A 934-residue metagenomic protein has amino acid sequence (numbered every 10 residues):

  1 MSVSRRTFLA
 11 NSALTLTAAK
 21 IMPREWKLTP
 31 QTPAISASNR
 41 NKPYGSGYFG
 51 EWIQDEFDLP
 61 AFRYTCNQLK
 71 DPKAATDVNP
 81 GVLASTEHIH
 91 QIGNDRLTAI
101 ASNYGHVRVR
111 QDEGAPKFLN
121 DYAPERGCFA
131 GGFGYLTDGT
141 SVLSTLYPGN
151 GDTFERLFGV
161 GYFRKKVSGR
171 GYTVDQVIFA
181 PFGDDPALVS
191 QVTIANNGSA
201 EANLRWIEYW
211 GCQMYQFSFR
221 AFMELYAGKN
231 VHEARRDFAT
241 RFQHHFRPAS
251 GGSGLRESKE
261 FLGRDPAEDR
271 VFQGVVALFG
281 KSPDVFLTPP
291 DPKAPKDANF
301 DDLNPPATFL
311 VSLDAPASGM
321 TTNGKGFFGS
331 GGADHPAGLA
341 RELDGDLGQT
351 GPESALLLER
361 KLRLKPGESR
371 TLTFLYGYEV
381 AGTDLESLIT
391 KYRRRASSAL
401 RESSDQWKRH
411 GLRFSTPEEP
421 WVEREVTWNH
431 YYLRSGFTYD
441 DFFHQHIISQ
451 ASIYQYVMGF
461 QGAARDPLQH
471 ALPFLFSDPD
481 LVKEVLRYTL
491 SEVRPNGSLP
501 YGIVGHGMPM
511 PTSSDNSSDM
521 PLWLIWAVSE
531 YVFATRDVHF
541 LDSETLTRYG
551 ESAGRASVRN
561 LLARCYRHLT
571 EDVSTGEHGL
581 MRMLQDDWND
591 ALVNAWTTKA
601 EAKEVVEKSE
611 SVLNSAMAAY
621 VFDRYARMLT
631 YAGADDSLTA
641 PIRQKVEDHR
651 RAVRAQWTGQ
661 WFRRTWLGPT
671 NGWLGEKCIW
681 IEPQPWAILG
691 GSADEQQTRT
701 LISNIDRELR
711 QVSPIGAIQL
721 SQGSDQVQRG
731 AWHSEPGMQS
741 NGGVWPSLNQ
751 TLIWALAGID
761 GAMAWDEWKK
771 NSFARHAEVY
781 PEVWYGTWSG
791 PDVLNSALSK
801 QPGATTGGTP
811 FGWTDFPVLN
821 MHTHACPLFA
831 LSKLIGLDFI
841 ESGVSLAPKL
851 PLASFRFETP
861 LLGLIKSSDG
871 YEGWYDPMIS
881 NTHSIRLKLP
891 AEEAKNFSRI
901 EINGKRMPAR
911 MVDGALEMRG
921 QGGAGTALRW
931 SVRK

Functional and structural regions predicted by a protein language model:
M1-L16: N-terminal secretory signal peptides and thylakoid transit peptides that target proteins across membranes
I21-D466, D480, Y488, E530-A534 (+7 more regions): Anionic coordination/interaction segments
V109-S168, Y172-T173, G183, M738-S740 (+1 more regions): Non-catalytic C-terminal accessory modules of carbohydrate-active enzymes
Y135, F460-P467, A471-M581, V612-S615 (+5 more regions): Aromatic-rich carbohydrate-recognition surfaces in CAZymes
Y162-F163, K608, A616-M617: Hydrophobic, small-residue-rich alpha-helical packing segments that form membrane-like cores
I207-Y209, E224, P500-Y501, M617-R729 (+5 more regions): Catalytic cores of carbohydrate-active enzymes
T416-S435, F442, S477-D480, E484 (+8 more regions): Active-site acid/base region of carbohydrate-active enzymes
H446-M458, Y501-D519, R548-S552, H578-E607 (+3 more regions): Carbohydrate-binding/catalytic loop surfaces
